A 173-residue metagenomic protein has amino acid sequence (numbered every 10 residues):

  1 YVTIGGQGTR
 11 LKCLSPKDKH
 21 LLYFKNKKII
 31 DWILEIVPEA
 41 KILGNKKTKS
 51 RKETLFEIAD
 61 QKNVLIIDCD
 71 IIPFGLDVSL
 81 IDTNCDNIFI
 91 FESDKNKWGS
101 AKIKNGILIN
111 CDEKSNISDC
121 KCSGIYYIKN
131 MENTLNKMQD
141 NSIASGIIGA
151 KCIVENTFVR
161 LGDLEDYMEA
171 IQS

Functional and structural regions predicted by a protein language model:
Y1-K49: N-terminal glycine-rich phosphate-binding loop and ensuing alpha1 helix
G6-T9, C69-I72, L164: Short glycine-rich anion-binding loops that position phosphate/pyrophosphate groups of nucleotides and phosphorylated
K12-C13, G75-V78, W98, K137 (+1 more regions): Short glycine-/acidic-enriched loop or helix-start segments at secondary-structure transitions that form or flank
P16, I29, T54, N133 (+1 more regions): Residue-level recognition of oxygen-bearing side chains
E39-K41, V64, D86-N87, A150: Hydrophobic anchor at the start of a short beta-strand that flanks the dinucleotide cofactor-binding loop
K47-N105: Conserved beta-loop-beta/alpha segment of the NTase-like Rossmann-fold superfamily that binds/positions NTPs
K104-S173: Catalytic-core segments of class I nucleotidyltransferases/pyrophosphorylases that form NMP-activated intermediates
